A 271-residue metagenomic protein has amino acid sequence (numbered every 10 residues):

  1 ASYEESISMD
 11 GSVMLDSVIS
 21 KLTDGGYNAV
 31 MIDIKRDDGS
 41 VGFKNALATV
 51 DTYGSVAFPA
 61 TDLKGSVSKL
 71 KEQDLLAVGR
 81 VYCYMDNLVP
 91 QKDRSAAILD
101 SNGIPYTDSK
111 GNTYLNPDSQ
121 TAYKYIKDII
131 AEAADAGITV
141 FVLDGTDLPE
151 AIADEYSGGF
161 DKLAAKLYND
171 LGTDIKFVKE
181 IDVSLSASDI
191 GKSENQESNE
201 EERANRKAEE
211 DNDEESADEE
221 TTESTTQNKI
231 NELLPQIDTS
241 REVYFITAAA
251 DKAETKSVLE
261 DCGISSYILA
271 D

Functional and structural regions predicted by a protein language model:
A1-M9, Y84-A131: Active-site-adjacent "subsite" loops/lids of carbohydrate-active enzymes
D16-S40, D135-F141: Catalytic domains of carbohydrate-active enzymes, especially glycoside hydrolases
A29-I34, P59-Y106: Glycine-rich, aromatic-flanked loop segments that form ligand/cofactor-binding clefts across common enzyme folds
M31-D33, L115-D118, Y125-A153: Active-site groove signature of glycoside hydrolases
D38-V81, E150-L171: Aromatic-lined substrate-binding rim segments of carbohydrate-active enzymes
V78-Y82, V142-L143, F160-G191, R241-A249: Aromatic-lined carbohydrate-recognition surfaces of secreted/lumenal glycan-active proteins
K179-R241: Substrate-binding cleft/loops of secretory-pathway carbohydrate-active enzymes
K207, E223-D271: Substrate-binding cleft of secreted/luminal carbohydrate-active enzymes
